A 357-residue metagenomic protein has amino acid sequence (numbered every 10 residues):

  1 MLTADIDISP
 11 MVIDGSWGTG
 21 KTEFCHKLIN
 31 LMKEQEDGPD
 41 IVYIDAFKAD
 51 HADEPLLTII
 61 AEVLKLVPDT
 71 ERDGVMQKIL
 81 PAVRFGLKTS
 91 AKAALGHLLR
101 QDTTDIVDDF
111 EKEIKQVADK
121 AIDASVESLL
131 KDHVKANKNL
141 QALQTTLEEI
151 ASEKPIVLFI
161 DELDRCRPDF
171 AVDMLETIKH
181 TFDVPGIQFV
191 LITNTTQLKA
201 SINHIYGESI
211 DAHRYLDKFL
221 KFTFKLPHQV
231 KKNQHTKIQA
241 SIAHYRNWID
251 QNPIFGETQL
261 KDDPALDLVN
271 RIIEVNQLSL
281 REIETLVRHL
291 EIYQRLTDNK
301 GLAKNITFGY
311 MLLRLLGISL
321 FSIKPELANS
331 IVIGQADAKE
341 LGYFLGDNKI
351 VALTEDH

Functional and structural regions predicted by a protein language model:
M1-M11, H26-D40, P68-T70, V75-A93 (+3 more regions): The feature marks long, low-complexity, polar/acidic/proline-rich intrinsically disordered regions embedded in large
I8-H26, D132: Walker A/P-loop nucleotide-binding motif
P10-D14, Y43, L158-F159: Short hydrophobic/aromatic beta-strand immediately N-terminal to the Walker A/P-loop
M11, F24, L31, Q144 (+2 more regions): The catalytic "switch" region of P-loop NTPases
G15, D45-A46, D102, L191-T193: Glycine-rich, histidine-containing beta strand-loop boundary motifs that form or position
G18, A49, T196-Q197: Short, solvent-exposed loop/turn segments at secondary-structure junctions
C25-T145: P-loop NTPase nucleotide-binding core
I160-C166: Conserved Walker B
